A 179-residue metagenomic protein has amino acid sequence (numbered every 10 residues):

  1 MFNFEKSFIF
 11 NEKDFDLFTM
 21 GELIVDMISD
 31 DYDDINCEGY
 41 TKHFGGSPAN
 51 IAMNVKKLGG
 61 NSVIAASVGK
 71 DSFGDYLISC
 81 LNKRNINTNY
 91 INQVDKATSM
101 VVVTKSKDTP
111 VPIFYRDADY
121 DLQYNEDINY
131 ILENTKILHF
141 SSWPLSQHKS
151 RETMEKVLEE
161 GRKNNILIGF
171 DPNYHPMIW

Functional and structural regions predicted by a protein language model:
F2-K83: Glycine-rich phosphate/adenosyl-contacting loop at the front of the ribokinase-like
E5-F15, E126-Y130, T153-R162: Short amphipathic alpha-helices and their capping/turn segments at secondary-structure boundaries
D16, N61, N87, N165-G169: Residues at the starts of beta-strands that form the adenosine-phosphate
F18-M20, I137-H139, G169: Structural motif
I24, I28, S141, N173: Anionic group-transfer/hydrolysis microenvironments
D26-M27, L122-Q123, S146-Q147, M177: Short glycine-rich, flexible loops that bind phosphorylated cofactors or substrates
N61-S142: Conserved N-terminal subdomain of the carbohydrate kinase-like
W143-W179: Conserved beta-alpha-beta core of the PfkB/ribokinase-like small-molecule kinase fold
